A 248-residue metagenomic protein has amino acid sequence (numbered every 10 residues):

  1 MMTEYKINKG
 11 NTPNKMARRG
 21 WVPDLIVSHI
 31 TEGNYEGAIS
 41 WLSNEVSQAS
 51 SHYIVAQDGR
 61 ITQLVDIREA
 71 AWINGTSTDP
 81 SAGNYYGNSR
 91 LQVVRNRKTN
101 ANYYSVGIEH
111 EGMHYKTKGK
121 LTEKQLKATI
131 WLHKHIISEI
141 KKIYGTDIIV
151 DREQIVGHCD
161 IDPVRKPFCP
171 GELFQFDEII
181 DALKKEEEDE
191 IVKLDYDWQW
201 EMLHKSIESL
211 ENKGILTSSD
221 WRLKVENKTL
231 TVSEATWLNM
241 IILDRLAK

Functional and structural regions predicted by a protein language model:
M1-A101: N-terminal catalytic cores of peptidoglycan-degrading enzymes
T3-I7, R19-G20, T99, Y103-S105 (+1 more regions): Basic/polar, cationic surfaces and motifs that engage anionic cell-wall and phosphate/carboxylate ligands
A38, L42, F176-L183, Q199 (+2 more regions): Generic structural signal of hydrophobic/aromatic residues within well-ordered alpha-helices of folded domains
L42, L64-I67, L132-I143, A182 (+4 more regions): Structured segments of extracytoplasmic/periplasmic soluble domains in secreted or envelope-associated proteins
D58-R60, A101-Y104, H110, S209-N212: Glycine-rich, acidic and aromatic/proline-enriched surface loops and short helix-turn segments that act as binding
G87-Y103, I148-Q154, T229-T236: Glycine-rich, flexible loop segments associated with nucleotide phosphate handling
D189-K248: Short, solvent-exposed alpha-helical surface patches in non-cytosolic proteins
